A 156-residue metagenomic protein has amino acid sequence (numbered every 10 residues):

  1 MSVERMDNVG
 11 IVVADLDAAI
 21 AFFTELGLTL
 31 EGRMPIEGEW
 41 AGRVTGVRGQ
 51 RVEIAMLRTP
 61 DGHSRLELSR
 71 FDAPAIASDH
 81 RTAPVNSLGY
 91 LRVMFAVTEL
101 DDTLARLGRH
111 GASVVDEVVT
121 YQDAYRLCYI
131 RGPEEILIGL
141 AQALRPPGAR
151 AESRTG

Functional and structural regions predicted by a protein language model:
S2, I11, R33-P35, M56 (+3 more regions): Vicinal oxygen chelate
N8, L88-R92: Eukaryotic phosphotyrosine signaling hubs
V12-H63, R109, C128: Core segments of cupin and vicinal oxygen chelate
L16, Y90, L100: Hydrophobic pocket-lining residues within nucleotide cofactor-binding pockets
A75: Conserved short histidine dyad/triad with adjacent acidic residue
D79, A83-S87: Non-DNA-binding regulatory cores of transcription-related proteins, predominantly C-terminal effector-binding
